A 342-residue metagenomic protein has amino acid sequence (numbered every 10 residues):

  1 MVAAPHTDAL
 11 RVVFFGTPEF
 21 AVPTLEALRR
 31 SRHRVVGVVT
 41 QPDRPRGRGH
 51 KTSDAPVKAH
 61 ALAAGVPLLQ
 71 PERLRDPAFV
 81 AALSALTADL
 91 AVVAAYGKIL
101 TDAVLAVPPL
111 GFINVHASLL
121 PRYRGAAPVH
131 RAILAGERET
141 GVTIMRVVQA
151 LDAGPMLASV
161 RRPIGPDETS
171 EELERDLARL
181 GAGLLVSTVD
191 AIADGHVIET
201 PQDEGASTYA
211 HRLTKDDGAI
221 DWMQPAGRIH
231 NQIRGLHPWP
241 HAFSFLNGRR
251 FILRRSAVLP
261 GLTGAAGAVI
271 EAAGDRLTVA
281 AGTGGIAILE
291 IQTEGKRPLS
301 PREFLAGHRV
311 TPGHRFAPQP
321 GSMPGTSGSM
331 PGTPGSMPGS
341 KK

Functional and structural regions predicted by a protein language model:
V2-G49: N-terminal Rossmann-like dinucleotide-binding module
V2-P5, M223-K342: An anion-binding loop in the catalytic cleft
R11-V13, V36-G37, P67-L86, K98-A117: Internal alpha/beta domain cores that form substrate/cofactor-binding pockets in large enzymes and binding proteins
S31, Q41, L90-Y209, D216: Donor/substrate-binding cores of folate-linked one-carbon enzymes
R34, P67, E139, R250: Residue-level detector of anion-binding/catalytic polar loops
Q41, P45-D89: N-terminal glycine-/serine-/threonine-rich beta1-alpha1-beta2 phosphate-ribose binding loop of Rossmann-like
H211-Q224: Acyl-group handling in specialized metabolite and lipid biosynthesis
